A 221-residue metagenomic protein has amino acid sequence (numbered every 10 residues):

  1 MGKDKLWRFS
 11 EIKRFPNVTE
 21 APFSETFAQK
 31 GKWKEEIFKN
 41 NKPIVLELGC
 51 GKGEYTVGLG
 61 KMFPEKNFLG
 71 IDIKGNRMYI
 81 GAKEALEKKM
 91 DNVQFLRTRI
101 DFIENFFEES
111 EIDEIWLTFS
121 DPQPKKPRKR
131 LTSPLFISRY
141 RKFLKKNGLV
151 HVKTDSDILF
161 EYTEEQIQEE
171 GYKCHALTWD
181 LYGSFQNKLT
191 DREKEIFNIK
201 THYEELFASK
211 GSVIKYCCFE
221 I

Functional and structural regions predicted by a protein language model:
M1-I44, E54-K61: S-adenosyl-L-methionine
G49-G51: Class I SAM-dependent methyltransferase "Motif I" SAM/SAH-binding loop
K74: Conserved SAM/SAH-binding beta-strand->alpha-helix loop
A82-E109: S-adenosyl-L-methionine
D113-R128: A short SAM/SAH-binding and catalytic strip from SAM-dependent methyltransferases
T132-K146: A short glycine-rich, Lys/Arg-flanked "PGG" loop and its adjoining helix->strand segment in the class I
N147-T154: Conserved beta-strand signature within the Rossmann-like core of class I S-adenosyl-L-methionine
E165, E170-I221: Class I S-adenosyl-L-methionine
